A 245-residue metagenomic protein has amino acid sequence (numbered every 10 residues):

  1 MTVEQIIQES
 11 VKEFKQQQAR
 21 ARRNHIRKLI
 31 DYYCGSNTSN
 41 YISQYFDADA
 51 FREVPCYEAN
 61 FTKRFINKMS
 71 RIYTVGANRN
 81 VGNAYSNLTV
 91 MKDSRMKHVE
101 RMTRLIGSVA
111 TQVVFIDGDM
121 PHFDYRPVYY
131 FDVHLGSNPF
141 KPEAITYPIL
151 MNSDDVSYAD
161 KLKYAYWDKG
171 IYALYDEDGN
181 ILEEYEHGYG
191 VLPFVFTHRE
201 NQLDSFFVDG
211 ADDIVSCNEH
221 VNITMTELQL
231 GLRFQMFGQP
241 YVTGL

Functional and structural regions predicted by a protein language model:
M1, M69, M91, M96 (+8 more regions): Detector for methionine-enriched segments
M1-F123: Extended, helix-rich architectural segments
E13-Q16, G35-Y41, D168, Q229-L245: Short charge-dense sequence patches
S36-S39, F46, A59, I66 (+5 more regions): Intrinsic-disorder/low-complexity regions
N78-N83, V133, F206-D212: A generic short-segment signal for beta-strand/edge and adjacent turn/coil regions
E100-F207: Extended, regular secondary-structure scaffolds
E183-L245: Extended, charged amphipathic alpha-helical segments
